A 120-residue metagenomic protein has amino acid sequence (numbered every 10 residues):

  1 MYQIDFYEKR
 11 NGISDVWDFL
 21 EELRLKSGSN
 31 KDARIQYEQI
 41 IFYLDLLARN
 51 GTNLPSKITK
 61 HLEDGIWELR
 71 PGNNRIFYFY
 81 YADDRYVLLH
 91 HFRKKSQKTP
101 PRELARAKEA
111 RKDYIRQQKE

Functional and structural regions predicted by a protein language model:
M1-N73, D83-R85, R93-E120: Basic, Lys/Arg-enriched alpha-helical interface segments
I76-F79: Short, surface-exposed beta-strand/loop micro-motifs that present aromatic residues
H90: Short, conserved beta-strand/beta-arch hydrophobic-aromatic motifs that form part of recognition grooves or interface
